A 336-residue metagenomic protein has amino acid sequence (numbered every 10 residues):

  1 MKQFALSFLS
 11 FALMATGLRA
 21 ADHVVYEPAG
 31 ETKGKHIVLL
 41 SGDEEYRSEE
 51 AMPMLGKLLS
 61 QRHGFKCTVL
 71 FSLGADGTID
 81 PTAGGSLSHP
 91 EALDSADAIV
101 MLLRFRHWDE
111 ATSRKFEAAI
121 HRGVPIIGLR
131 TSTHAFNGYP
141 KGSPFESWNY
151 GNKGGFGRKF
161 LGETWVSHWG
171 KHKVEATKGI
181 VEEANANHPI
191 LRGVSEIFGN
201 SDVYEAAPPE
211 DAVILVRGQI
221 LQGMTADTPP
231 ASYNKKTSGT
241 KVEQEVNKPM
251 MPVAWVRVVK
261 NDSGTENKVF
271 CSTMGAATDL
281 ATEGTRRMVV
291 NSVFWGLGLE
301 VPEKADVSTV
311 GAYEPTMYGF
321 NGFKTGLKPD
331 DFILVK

Functional and structural regions predicted by a protein language model:
M1-F4: Positively charged n-region of N-terminal signal peptides that target proteins for export
S7-T16: Bacterial N-terminal signal peptides
A21-T32, E50-A51, L58-R62, M224 (+1 more regions): Extracellular ligand-binding/catalytic regions of CAZymes and related secreted enzymes and adhesion modules
D22-A29, V38-L40, E44-G128, S132-A135: Helical hinge/lid and interdomain linker segments adjacent to catalytic or ligand-binding clefts that mediate domain
A29, K33-G34, L129-N234, A305-K336: An acidic, glycine-rich "communication" segment
G42-E45, G170, V174-G179, L191 (+2 more regions): Active-site rim elements
E44-E45, R106, T133-A135, Q219-Q222 (+2 more regions): Short, solvent-exposed loop/turn segments at secondary-structure junctions
E49-E50, E110-T112, N137-Y139, D202 (+2 more regions): Short glycine-/acidic-enriched loop or helix-start segments at secondary-structure transitions that form or flank
